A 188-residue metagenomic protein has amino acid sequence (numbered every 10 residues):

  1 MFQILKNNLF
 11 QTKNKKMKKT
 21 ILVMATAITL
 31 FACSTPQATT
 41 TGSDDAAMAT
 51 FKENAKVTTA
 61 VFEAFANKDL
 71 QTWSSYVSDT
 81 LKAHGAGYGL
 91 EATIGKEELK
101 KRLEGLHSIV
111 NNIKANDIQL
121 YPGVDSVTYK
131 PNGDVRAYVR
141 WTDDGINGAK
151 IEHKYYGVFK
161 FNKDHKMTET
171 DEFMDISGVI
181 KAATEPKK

Functional and structural regions predicted by a protein language model:
M1-D45: Bacterial Sec-dependent N-terminal signal peptides
C33-N67, Q71: Short, low-complexity N-terminal intrinsically disordered segments enriched in polar/charged residues
T59-A66, S74-L90: Short, solvent-exposed secondary-structure junction/capping segments
T80-V110: Short solvent-exposed beta->alpha transition segments
K100-N147: Surface-exposed, charged secondary-structure patches
K150-Y156: Short, surface-exposed coil-to-beta transition loops
T168-K188: Low-complexity, intrinsically disordered terminal/linker segments enriched in charged and Gly/Pro repeats
